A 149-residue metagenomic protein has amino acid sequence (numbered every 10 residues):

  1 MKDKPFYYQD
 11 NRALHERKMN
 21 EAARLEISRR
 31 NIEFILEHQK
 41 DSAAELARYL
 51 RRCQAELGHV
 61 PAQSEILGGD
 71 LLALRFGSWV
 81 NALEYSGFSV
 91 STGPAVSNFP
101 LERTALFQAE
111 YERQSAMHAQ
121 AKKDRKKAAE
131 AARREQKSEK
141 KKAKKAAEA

Functional and structural regions predicted by a protein language model:
K2-K137, K141, A147-A149: Functional cation/ligand-contacting sites centered on basic and imidazole/sulfhydryl donors
